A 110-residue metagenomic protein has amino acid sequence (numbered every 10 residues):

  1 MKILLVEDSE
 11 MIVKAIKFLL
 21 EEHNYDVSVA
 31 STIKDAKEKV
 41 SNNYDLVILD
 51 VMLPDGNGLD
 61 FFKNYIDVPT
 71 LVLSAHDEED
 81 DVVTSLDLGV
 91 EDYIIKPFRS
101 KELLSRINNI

Functional and structural regions predicted by a protein language model:
M1-I110: N-terminal/domain-start alpha-helical segments
